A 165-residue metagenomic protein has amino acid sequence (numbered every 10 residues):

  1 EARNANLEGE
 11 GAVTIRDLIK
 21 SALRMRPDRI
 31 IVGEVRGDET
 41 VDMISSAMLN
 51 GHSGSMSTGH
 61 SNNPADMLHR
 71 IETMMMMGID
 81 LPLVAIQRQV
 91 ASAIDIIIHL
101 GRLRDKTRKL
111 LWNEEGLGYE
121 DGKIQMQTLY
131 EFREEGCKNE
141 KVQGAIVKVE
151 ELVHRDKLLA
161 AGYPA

Functional and structural regions predicted by a protein language model:
E1, G54, M76, I124-Q125 (+1 more regions): Residue-level signal for pocket-adjacent positions within structured domains
E1-K20, M67-I71: P-loop NTPase switch/communication element
N4, D17, E39, A85-V90 (+3 more regions): Solvent-exposed, flexible loop/coil residues
D17, D42, E151-V153: Short Gly/charged-rich anion-binding patches and loops
A22-D121: Conserved P-loop NTPase nucleotide-binding/switch module
K106-A165: NTP-binding/hydrolysis catalytic cores, primarily Walker-type P-loop NTPases
